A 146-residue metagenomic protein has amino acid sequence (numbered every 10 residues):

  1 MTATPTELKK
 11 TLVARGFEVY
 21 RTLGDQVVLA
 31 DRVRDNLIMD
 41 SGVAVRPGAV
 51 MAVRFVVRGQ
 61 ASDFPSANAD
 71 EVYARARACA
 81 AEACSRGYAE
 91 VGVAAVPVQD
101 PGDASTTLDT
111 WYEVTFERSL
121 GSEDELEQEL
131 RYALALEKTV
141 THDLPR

Functional and structural regions predicted by a protein language model:
M1-G24, S66-E71, L120-R131, A135 (+2 more regions): Negatively charged, low-complexity tracts enriched in Asp/Glu with abundant Ser/Thr
M1-R54, S85-V91: Charge-rich, low-complexity N-terminal segments
D31-D35, R54-A61, E117-L120: Secondary-structure transition/turn motif
V33, G102-S105, T115, R131: Intrinsically disordered, low-complexity regions of eukaryotic proteins
A44, V53-F55, C79-A80, E137-T141: Glycine-rich loops and low-complexity Gly/Arg-rich segments that provide flexible linkers or classic glycine-based
F55-W111: Short, internal acidic amphipathic alpha-helical interface segments that mediate docking to partner proteins
S85-G87, D143-R146: Short C-terminal domain-edge/linker segments immediately following a structured domain
T107-S122: Short helix/strand-capping connector loops at secondary-structure junctions
